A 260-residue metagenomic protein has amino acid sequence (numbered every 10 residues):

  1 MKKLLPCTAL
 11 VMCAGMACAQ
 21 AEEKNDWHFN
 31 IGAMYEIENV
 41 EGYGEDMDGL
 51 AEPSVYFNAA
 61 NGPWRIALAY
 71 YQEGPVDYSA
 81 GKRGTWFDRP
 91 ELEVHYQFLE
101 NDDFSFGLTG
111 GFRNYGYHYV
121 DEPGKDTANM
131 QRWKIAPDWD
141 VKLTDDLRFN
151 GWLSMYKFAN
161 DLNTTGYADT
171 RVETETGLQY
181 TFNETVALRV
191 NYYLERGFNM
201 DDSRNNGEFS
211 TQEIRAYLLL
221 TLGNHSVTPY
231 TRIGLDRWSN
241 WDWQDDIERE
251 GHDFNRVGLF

Functional and structural regions predicted by a protein language model:
M1-N30: Cleavable N-terminal export/targeting peptides
Q20-A80: Short glycine/proline- and aromatic-enriched beta-strand/turn motifs that initiate or cap beta-hairpins
W27, M47-P53, G84-P90, T127-I135 (+5 more regions): Residues that define the transmembrane beta-barrel architecture of outer-membrane proteins
A33-Y35, V55-N61, L92-Y96, I135-V141 (+4 more regions): Residues on the lipid-exposed face of transmembrane beta-strands in outer-membrane beta-barrel proteins
Y35-E41, N61-P63, Y70-V76, F98 (+8 more regions): Transmembrane beta-strands of outer-membrane beta-barrel pores
N39-M47, G74-T85, G116-M130, A159-D169 (+2 more regions): Flexible, solvent-exposed loop segments that connect beta-strands
P63-L68, N101-L108, D145-G151, Y180 (+2 more regions): Repeated loop/turn-to-beta-strand initiation elements of outer-membrane beta-barrel proteins
Y192-F260: Predominantly the C-terminal beta-signal and adjacent terminal strand-loop region of outer-membrane beta-barrel
